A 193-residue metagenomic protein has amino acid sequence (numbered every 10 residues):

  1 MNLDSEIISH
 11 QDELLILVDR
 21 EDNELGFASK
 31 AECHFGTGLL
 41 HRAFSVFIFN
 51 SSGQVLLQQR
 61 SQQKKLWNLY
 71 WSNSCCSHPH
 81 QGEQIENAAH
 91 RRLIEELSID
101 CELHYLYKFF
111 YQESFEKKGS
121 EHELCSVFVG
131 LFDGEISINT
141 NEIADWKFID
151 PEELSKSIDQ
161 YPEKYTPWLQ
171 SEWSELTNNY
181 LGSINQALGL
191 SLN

Functional and structural regions predicted by a protein language model:
N2-S45, F49-S51: Acidic, metal-coordinating catalytic segment for phosphate/diphosphate chemistry, firing primarily on the Nudix
C33-G36, K64-W67, W146-K147: A short local loop/turn or secondary-structure capping micro-motif enriched for an aromatic residue
A43-C76: A glycine-rich, hydrophobic loop/mini-helix early in the fold
V46, C75, Y105, S126-F128: A structural signal for short, well-ordered beta-strand segments
L56-L57, S72-L106: The catalytic Nudix box helix
L69, Q81, F110-Q112, E116-N193: Nudix hydrolase/Nudix homology domain
